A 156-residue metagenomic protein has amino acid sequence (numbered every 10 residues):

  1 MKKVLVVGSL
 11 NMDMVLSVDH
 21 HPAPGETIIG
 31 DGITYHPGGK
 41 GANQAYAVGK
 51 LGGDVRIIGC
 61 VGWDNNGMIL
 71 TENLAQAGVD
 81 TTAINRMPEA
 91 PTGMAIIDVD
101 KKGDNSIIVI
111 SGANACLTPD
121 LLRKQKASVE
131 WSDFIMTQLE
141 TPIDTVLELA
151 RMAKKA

Functional and structural regions predicted by a protein language model:
M1-C60, N65-E72, Q76: Glycine-rich phosphate/adenosyl-contacting loop at the front of the ribokinase-like
M1-L10, C60, E72-R86, I97-A156: Ribokinase/PfkB-type carbohydrate-kinase core domain
P88-A90: Short, glycine-/polar-rich solvent-exposed loops and beta-turns at beta-strand/coil boundaries
G93-A95: Glycine-rich phosphate-binding loop of ATP-grasp-fold ATP-dependent ligases
